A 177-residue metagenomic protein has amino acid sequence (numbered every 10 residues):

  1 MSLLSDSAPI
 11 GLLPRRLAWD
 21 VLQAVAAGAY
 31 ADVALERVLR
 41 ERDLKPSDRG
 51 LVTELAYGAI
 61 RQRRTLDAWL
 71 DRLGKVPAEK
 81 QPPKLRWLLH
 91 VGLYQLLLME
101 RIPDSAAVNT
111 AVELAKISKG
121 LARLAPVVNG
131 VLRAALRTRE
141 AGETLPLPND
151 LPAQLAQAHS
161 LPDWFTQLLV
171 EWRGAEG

Functional and structural regions predicted by a protein language model:
M1-G177: Class I Rossmann-like S-adenosyl-L-methionine
